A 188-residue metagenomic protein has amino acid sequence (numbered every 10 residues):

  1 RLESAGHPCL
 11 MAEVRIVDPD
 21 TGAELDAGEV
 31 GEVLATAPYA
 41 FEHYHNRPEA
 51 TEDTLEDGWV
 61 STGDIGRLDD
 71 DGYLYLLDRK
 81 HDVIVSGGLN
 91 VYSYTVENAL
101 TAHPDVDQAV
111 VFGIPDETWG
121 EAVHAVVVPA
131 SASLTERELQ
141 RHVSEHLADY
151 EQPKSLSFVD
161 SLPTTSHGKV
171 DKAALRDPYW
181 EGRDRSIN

Functional and structural regions predicted by a protein language model:
R1-L74, K80-V83, V96-E97: Conserved AMP-binding/adenylate-forming
G6-P8, F112-P115, S157: Beta-strand->loop->alpha-helix junctions that form or flank phosphate-binding loops in nucleotide-handling enzymes
C9, E13, W59, D107-Q108 (+3 more regions): Secondary-structure boundary/capping signal
L10-V14, G31, E121-V123, K154 (+1 more regions): Change "...and in nucleic-acid phosphodiester-cleaving endonucleases..." to "...and in nucleic-acid processing enzymes
D20-G22, V159-Y179: Flexible lysine-rich "adenylation lid" loop at the C-terminal edge of ANL adenylation domains
A37, E42-H43, D53, I65-E151 (+3 more regions): AMP-binding/adenylate-forming catalytic core of the ANL superfamily
P48, W59, S93, K172 (+1 more regions): Short amphipathic alpha-helical/adjacent loop interface patches that line ligand and macromolecule-binding sites
D177-N188: Acidic/polar alpha-helix N-cap and adjacent early helical turns within long charge-rich amphipathic helices/linkers
